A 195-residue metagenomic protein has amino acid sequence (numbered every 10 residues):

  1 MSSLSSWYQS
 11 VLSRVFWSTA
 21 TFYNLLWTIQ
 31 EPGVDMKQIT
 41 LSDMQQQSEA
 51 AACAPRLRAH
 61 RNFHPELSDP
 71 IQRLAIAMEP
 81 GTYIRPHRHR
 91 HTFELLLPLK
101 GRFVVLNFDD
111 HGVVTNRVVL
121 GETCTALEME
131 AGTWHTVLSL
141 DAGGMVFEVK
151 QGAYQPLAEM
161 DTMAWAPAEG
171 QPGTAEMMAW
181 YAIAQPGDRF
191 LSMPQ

Functional and structural regions predicted by a protein language model:
S2-S18: Low-acidity, Ser/Thr- and Arg-rich intrinsically disordered low-complexity segments
V15-F16, F22-I71, N116-L120, Q171-Q195: A short, N-terminal "cap"/entry segment at the start of jelly-roll beta-barrel domains of the cupin/DSBH fold
A75-H89: Conserved short histidine dyad/triad with adjacent acidic residue
Y83-R85, T92, C124-T136, Y154-Q155: Histidine-centered metal-chelating micro-motifs
R85, V105-N107, E148: Short hydrophobic/aromatic-rich beta-strand segments that constitute the beta-sheet cores of beta-sandwich/beta-barrel
H91-D109: Glycine- and acidic-residue-biased ligand/ion/polar-headgroup-sensing regions
D110-A131: Short acidic-glycine-tyrosine-enriched beta hairpin
V113, T136-Q195: Double-stranded beta-helix
